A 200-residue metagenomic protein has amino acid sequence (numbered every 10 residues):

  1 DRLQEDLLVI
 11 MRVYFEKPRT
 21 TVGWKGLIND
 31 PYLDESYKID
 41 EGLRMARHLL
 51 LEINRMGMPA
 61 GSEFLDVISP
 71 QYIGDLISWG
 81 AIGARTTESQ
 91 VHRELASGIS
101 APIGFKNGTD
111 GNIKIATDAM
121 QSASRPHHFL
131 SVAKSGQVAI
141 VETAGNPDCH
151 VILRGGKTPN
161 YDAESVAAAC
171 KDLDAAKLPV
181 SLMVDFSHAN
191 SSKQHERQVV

Functional and structural regions predicted by a protein language model:
R2-L3, D174: Alpha-helix termini
L3-Y161, S165-V166, H188-A189, K193-Q198: Active-site-facing alpha/beta catalytic cores
A169-K177: Redox- and metal-dependent alpha/beta enzyme cores, enriched for Fe-S-associated oxidoreductases and cofactor-handling
S181: Hydrophobic "anchor" residues on beta-strands that sit immediately upstream of conserved functional sites
V184: Conserved, mostly hydrophobic/aromatic
